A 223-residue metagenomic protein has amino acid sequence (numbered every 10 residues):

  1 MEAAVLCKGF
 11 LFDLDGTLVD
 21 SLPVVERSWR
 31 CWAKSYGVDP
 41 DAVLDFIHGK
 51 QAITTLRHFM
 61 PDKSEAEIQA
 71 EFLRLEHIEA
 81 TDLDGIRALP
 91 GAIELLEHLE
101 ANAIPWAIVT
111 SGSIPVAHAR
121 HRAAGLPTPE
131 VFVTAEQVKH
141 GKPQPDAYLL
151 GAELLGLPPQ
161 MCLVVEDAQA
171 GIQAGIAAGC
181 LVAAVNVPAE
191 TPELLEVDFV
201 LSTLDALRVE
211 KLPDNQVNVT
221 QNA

Functional and structural regions predicted by a protein language model:
M1-K8, E97-E100, S113-A223: Asp-based, Mg2+/Mn2+-dependent phosphohydrolase catalytic module
A3-N102, P115-H118, L126: N-terminal helical cap/lid subdomain that shapes the substrate entry/recognition surface in HAD-like hydrolases
T17, S21, T110, G171: Ser/Thr-glycine-rich phosphate-binding loops at phosphate-binding pockets of nucleotides, nucleotide cofactors
T17-L18, L83-D84, P105-W106, E136-Q137 (+1 more regions): A generic structural signal for short
L18, D45, A88, W106-V109 (+2 more regions): Conserved SAM-binding loop
R27-W29, I78-A80, I104-A107, A135-Q137 (+1 more regions): N-terminal start-of-chain detector that recognizes signal peptides and the immediate post-cleavage beginning
